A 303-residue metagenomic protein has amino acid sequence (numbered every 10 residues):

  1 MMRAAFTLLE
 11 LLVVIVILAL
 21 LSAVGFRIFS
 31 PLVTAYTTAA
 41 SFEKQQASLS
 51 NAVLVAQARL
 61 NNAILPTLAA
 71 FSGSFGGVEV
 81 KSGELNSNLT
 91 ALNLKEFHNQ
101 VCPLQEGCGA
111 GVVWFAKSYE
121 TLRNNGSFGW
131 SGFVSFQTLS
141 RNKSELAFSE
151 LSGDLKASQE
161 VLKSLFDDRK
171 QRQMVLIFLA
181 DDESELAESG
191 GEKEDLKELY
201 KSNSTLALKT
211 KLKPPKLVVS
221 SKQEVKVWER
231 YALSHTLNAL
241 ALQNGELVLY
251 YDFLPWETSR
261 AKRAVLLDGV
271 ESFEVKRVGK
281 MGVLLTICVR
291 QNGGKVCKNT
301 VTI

Functional and structural regions predicted by a protein language model:
M1-A4: N-terminal leader/signal peptides at the extreme start of proteins
F6-N61: Aliphatic-rich helix starts adjacent to a transmembrane/signal segment
L49-A52, Q57-A261: N-terminal pilin/flagellin-like segments and related low-complexity appendage regions
V113, G282-T286: Beta-strand secondary-structure signal
S140-S152, T286-I303: Low-complexity, S/T/G/P-rich flexible repeat/linker segments used as non-globular hinges and stalks within
G245, K280-V283: Beta-strand-connecting loop/turn residues
E257-A264, G294-K298: A short, polar/proline- and glycine-enriched secondary-structure boundary/capping micro-motif
R263-K280, I303: Structured surface patches comprising rigid loops and adjacent beta-strands/short helices at the edges of well-ordered
